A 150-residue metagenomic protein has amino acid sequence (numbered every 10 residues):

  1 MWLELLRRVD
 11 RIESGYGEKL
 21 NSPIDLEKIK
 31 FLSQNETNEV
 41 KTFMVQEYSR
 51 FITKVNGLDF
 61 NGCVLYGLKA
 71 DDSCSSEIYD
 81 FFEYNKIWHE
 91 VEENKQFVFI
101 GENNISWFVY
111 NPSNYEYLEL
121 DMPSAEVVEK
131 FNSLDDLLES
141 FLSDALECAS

Functional and structural regions predicted by a protein language model:
M1-W107, A149: A surface-exposed partner-binding patch
T37-V40, P123-K130: Generic alpha-helical structural element
K95, P112-E116: Short, solvent-exposed coil/turn segments at beta-strand boundaries
N104-W107, Y115, S124-A125: Short, solvent-exposed loop/turn segments at secondary-structure junctions
E126-D144, C148: Compact, glycine/acidic-enriched structural inserts
